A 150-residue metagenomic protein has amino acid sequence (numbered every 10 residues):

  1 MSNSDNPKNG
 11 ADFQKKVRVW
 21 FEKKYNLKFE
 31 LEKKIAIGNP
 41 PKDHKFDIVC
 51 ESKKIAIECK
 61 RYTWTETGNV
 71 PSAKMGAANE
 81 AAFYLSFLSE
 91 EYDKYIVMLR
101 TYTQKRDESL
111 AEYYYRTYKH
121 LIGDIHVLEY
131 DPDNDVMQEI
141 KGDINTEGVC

Functional and structural regions predicted by a protein language model:
M1-A36: Acidic-basic catalytic patches of nuclease active cores, encompassing PD-(D/E)XK and other metal-cofactor nuclease
R18-F29, D43, N69-V70, E112-Y118: Catalytic phosphate/metal-binding cores of nucleic-acid and nucleotide-processing enzymes, i.e., regions that mediate
N26-K28, E91, D124: A generic structural signal for alpha->beta connector loops
A36-P41, T103-R106: Acidic-and-aromatic substrate-binding clefts and catalytic sites of carbohydrate-active enzymes
K42-H44, E80: Alpha-helical scaffolding within the catalytic cores of extracellular/periplasmic polymer-degrading hydrolases
H44-K60: Active-site beta-strand-loop-beta-strand hairpin of nuclease catalytic cores that positions key catalytic residues
K60-T117: Catalytic cores of nucleic-acid endonucleases
Y95-C150: Domain-level recognition of nuclease-like catalytic cores that cleave nucleotide substrates
